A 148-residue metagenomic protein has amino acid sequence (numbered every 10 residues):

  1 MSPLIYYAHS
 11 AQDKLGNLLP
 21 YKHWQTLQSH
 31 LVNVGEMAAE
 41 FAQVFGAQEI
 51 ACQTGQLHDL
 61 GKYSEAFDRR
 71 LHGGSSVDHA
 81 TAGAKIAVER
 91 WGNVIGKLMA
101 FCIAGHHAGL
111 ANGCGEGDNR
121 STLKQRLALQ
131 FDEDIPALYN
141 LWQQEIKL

Functional and structural regions predicted by a protein language model:
M1-L148: Accessory nucleic-acid engagement/destabilization modules that flank
